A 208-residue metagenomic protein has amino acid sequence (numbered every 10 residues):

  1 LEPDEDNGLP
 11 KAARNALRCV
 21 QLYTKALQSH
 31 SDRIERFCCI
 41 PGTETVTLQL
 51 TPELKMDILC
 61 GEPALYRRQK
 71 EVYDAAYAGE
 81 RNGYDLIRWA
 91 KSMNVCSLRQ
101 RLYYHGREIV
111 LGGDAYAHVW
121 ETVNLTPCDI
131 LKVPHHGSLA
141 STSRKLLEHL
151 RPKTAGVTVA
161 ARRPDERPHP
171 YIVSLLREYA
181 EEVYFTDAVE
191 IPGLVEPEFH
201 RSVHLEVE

Functional and structural regions predicted by a protein language model:
L1-E108, E181-E190, L194-E208: Flexible, acidic/histidine-containing loops and adjacent segments that form or flank the divalent-metal
L22, T142, Y171: Short Gly/charged-rich anion-binding patches and loops
L65-P168: Active-site-proximal loop/helix segments of hydrolase catalytic cores
K145-R151, G156, R163-E208: C-terminal regions of proteins
